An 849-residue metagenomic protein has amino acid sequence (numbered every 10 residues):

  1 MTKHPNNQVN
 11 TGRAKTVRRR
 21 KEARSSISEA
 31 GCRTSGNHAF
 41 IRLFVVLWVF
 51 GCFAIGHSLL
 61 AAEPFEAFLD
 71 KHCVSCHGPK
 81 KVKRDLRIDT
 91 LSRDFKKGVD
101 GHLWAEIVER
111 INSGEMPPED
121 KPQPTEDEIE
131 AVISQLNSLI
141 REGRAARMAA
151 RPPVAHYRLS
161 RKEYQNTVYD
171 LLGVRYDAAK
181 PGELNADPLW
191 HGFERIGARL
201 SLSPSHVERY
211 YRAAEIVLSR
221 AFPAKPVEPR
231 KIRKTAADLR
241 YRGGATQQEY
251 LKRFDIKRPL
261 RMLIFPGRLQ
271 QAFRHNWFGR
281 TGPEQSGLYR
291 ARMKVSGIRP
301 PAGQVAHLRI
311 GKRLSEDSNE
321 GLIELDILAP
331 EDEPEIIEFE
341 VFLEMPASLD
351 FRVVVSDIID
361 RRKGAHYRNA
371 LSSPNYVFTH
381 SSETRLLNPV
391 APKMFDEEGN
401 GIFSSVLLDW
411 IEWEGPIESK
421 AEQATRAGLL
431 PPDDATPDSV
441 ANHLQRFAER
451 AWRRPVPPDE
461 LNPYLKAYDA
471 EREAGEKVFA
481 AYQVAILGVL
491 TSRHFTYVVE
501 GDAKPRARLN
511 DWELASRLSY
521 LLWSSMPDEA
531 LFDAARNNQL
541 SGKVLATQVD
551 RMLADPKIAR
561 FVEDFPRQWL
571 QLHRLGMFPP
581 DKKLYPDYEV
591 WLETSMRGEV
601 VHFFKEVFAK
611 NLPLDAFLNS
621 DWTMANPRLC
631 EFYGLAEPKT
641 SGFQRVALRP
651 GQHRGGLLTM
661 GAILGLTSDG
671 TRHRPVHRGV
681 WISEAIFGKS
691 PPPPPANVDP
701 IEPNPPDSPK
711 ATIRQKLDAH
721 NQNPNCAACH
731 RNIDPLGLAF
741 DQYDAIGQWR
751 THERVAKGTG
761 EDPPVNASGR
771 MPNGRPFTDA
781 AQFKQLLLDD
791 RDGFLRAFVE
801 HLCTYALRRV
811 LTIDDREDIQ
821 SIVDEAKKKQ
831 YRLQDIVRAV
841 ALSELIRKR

Functional and structural regions predicted by a protein language model:
M1-I41: N-terminal secretory signal peptides that target proteins for export/translocation
G31, L47, G51, S75 (+1 more regions): The N-terminal extracellular segments of secreted preproproteins, especially immediately downstream of signal
G36, G56, H77-K80: Extracellular/secretory pathway and lumenal proteins
R42-H57: Bacterial N-terminal signal peptides
E63-L86, V99-E106, R110-E115, E119 (+1 more regions): Low-complexity, glycine/serine/threonine/alanine-rich intrinsically disordered linker and propeptide segments
D89: Short, aromatic/basic-rich helix-turn unit that serves as a nucleic-acid recognition element
